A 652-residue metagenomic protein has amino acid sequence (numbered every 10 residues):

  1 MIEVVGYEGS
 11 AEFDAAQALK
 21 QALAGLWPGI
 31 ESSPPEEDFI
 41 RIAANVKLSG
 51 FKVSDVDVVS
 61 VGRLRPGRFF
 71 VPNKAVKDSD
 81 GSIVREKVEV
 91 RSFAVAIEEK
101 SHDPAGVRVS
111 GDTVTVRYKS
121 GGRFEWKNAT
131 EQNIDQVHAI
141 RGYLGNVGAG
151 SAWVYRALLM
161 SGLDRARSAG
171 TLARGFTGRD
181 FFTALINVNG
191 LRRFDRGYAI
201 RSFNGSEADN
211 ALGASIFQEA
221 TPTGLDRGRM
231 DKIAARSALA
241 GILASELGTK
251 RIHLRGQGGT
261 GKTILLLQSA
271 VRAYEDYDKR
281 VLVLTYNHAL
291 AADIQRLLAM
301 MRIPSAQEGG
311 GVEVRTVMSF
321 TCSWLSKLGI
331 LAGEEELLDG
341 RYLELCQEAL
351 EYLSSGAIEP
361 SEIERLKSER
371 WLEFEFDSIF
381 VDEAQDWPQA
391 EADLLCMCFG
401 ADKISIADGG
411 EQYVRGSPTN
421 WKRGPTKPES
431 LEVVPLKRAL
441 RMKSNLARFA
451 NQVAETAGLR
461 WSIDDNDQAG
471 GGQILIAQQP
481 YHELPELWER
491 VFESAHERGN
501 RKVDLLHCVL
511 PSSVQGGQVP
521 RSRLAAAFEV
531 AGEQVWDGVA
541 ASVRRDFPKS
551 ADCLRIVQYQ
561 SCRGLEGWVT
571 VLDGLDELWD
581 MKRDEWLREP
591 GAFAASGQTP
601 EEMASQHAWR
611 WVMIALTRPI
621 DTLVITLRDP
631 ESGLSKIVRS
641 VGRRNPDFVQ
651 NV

Functional and structural regions predicted by a protein language model:
M1-G228: Intrinsically disordered, low-complexity Ser/Thr/Pro/Gly-rich regulatory segments
P34-D38, E89-R91, V147-W153, Y277-K279 (+3 more regions): Short helix-terminating capping/connector loops at secondary-structure junctions
R41, A94, D377-V381, S405: Hydrophobic "anchor" residues on beta-strands that sit immediately upstream of conserved functional sites
V56, F93, F376-D377, G567: Local beta-strand N-terminus motif with an aromatic residue
V107-V116, G329-I330, D584-P590: Short, flexible, mixed-charge acidic loops at enzyme active sites
A208-G213, F217-K250, Q257, I264-L265: N-terminal pre-P-loop "Q-motif" helix
S245, R251-T321, S378, Q385-I614 (+1 more regions): Conserved helicase motor core of SF1/SF2 NTP-dependent helicases
V314-T321, E335-S378, D386-L395, R555-V557: Conserved helicase/translocase P-loop NTPase motor core
